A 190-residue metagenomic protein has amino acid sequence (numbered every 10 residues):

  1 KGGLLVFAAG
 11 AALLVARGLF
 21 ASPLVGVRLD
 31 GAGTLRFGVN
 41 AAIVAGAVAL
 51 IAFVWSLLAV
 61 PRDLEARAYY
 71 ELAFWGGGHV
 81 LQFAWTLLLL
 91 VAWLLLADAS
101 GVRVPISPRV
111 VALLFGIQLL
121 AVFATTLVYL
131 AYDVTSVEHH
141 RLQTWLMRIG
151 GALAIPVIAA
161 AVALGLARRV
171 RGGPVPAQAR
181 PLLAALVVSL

Functional and structural regions predicted by a protein language model:
K1-L190: Hydrophobic alpha-helical transmembrane segments of multi-pass integral membrane proteins
